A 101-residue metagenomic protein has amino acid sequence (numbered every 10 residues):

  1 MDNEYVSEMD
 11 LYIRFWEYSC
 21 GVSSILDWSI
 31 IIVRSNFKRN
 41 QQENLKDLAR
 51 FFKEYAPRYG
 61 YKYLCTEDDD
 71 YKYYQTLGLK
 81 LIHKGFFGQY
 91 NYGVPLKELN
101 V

Functional and structural regions predicted by a protein language model:
D2-R34: A conserved beta-strand-loop-helix scaffold within acyl/acetyltransferase catalytic domains
F15-S24, L45, G93, E98-V101: Terminal leader/tail segments of proteins
V33-Q42: A short, internal acetyl-CoA/4′-phosphopantetheine-binding micro-motif in the GNAT/acyltransferase core
Q41-Y55: Conserved acetyl-CoA-binding loop-helix of GNAT-fold acetyltransferases
L48, D70-Y73: Conserved short alpha-helix immediately C-terminal to the canonical SAM/SAH-binding motif I of Rossmann-like
Y55-D69: Conserved GNAT acetyl-CoA-binding A-motif
Y73-L79: Conserved active-site tyrosine of GNAT-family acetyltransferases
K80-E98: Conserved catalytic-core motifs of GNAT/GCN5-like acyltransferases
